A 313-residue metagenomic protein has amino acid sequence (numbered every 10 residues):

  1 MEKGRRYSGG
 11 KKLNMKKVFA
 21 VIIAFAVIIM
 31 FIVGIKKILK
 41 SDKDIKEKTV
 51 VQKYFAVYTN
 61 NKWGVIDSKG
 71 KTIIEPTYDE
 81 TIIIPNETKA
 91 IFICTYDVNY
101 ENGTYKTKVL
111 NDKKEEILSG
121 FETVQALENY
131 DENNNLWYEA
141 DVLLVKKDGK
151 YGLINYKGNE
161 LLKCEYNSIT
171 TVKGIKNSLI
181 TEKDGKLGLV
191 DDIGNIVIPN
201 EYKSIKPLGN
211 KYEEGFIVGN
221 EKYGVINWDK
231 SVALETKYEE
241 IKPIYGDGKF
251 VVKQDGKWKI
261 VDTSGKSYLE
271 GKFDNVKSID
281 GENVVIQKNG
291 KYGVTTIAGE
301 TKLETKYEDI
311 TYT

Functional and structural regions predicted by a protein language model:
E2-T313: Residue-level detector of conserved, function-critical positions
